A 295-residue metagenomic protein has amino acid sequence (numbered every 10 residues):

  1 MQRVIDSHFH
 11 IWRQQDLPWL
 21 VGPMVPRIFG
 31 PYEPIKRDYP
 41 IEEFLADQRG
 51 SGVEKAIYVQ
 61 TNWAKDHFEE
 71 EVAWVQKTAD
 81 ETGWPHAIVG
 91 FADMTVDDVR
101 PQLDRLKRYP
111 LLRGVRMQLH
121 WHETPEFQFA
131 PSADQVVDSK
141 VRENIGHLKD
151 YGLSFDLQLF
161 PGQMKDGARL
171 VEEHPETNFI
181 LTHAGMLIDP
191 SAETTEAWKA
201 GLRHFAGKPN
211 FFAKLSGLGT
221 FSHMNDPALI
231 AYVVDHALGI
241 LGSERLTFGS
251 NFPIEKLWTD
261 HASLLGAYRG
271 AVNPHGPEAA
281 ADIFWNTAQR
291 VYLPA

Functional and structural regions predicted by a protein language model:
Q2-S7, D16-S51, K55, H236 (+2 more regions): Mid-to-C-terminal alpha-helical segments outside catalytic/metal-binding sites
V4-Q14, L181-A184: Histidine-centered catalytic micro-motifs
H8, A56, I88, V115 (+6 more regions): Conserved, mostly hydrophobic/aromatic
R13-I57, Y109-S132, V137, T177-N178 (+2 more regions): Active-site gating loops and adjacent loop-to-helix segments of metal-dependent hydrolytic enzymes
P34-R37, W63-E69, A92-R100, L159-K165 (+3 more regions): Acidic-and-aromatic substrate-binding clefts and catalytic sites of carbohydrate-active enzymes
E43-D47, E71-T78, Q102-L106, K140-N144 (+4 more regions): A general structural detector for well-ordered alpha-helical segments in enzyme core domains, enriched
D66-G162, R169, K214-F221: Active-site gating/metal-coordination segments in enzymes
P131-T247: Catalytic pocket-lining loop regions of alpha/beta-barrel enzymes, especially the amidohydrolase/enolase/GH5 lineages
